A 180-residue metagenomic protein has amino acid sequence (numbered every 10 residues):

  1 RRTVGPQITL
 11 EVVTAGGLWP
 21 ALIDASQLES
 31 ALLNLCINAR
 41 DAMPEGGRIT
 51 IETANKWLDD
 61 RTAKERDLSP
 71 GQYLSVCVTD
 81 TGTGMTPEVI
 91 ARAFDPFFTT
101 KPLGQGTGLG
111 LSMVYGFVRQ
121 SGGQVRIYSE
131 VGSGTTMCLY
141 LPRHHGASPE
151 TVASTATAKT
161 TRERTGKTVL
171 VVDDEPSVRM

Functional and structural regions predicted by a protein language model:
R1-M180: Core catalytic ATP-binding domain of two-component histidine kinases
